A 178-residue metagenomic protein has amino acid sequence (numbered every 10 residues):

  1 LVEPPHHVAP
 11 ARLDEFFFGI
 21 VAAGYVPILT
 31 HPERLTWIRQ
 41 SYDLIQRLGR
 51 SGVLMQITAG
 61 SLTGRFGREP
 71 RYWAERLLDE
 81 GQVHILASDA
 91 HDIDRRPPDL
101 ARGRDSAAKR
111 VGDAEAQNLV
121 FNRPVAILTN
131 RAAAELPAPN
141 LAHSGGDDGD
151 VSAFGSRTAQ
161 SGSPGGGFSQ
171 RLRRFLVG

Functional and structural regions predicted by a protein language model:
L1-Q56, L136-V151, G155-G178: Extended substrate/RNA-proximal surfaces in nucleic-acid metabolism proteins
P5-H7, P32-L35, T58-G64, A90-I93 (+1 more regions): Active-site beta-loop-alpha junctions enriched in small/polar residues
D14-F17, Q40-Q46, R68-L78, L100-G103: Charged helix-capping and loop-helix junction motifs
R47-M55, W73-A87: Structural recognition of alpha->loop->beta junctions
R65-G67, A114-N140: C-terminal helical cap
G81-Q82, G112-E115: A short helix-to-beta-strand connector/capping loop
Q82-P98: Short acidic/histidine-rich active-site segments
P97-R110: C-terminal helical cap(s) of enzyme catalytic domains, especially alpha/beta-barrels
